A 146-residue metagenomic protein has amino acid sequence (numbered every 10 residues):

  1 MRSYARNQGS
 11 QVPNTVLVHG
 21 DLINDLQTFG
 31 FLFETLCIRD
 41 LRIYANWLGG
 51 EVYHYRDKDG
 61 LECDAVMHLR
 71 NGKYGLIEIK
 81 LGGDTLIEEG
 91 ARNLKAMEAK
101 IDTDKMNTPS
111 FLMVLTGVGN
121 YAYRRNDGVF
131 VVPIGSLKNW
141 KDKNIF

Functional and structural regions predicted by a protein language model:
M1-F146: A cross-kingdom feature that marks ATP-driven nucleic-acid transaction machinery
